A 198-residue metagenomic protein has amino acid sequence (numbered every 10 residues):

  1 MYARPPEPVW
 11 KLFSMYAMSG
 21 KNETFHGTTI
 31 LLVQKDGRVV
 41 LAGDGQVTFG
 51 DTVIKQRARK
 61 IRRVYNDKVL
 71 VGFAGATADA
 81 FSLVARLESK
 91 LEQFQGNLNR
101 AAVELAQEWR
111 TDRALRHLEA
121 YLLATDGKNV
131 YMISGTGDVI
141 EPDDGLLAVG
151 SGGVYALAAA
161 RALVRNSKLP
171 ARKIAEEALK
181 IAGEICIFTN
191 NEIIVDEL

Functional and structural regions predicted by a protein language model:
M15-R116, G153-Y155, A162-L169: Conserved short S/T/G-enriched processing/targeting/catalytic segments and their helical context
T28-Q34, V39-L41, A120-T125, Y131-M132 (+1 more regions): Short beta-strand scaffold segments in enzyme catalytic cores
G45-V47, T77, K128, G137 (+1 more regions): Acidic, glycine-rich active-site loops and adjacent beta-strand->loop/helix elements that engage anionic groups
F49-G50, Y131-I133, I140-P142, A156-A158 (+1 more regions): Short, well-ordered, mixed-charge alpha-helical segments that flank or form enzyme active sites
E108-W109, D144, N166-L198: C-terminal binding/interaction regions
H117-S151: Long, charge-patterned amphipathic alpha-helical coiled-coil/hairpin "stalk" segments used as oligomerization
